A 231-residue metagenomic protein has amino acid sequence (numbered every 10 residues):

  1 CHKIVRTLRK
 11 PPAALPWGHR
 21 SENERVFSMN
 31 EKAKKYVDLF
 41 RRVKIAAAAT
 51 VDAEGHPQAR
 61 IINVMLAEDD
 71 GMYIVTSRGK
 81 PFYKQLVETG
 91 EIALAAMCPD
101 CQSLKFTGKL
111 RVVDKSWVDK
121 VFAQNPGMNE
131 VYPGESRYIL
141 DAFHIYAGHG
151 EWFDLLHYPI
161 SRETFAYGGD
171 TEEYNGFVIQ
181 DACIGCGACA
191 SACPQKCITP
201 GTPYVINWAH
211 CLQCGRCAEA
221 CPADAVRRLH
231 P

Functional and structural regions predicted by a protein language model:
C1-H2, A14-S28: Short, Lys/Arg-enriched N-terminal segments with co-localized hydrophobic residues within the first ~10-30 amino acids
T7, A13-A14: Ala/Thr-enriched low-complexity intrinsically disordered regions
F27-A47: Extreme N-terminal tail/first-helix region
K44-R78, L86, I92-M97, L104-F106: Short beta-strand segments
K80-H149, L155: Short, structured beta-strand-loop surface elements
L140-A142, A147, E151-A192, K196: Ferredoxin-type iron-sulfur electron-transfer modules and their immediate structural context
A188-V205, R216-P231: Iron-sulfur cluster-binding cysteine motifs and their immediate structural context in ferredoxin-like electron-transfer
